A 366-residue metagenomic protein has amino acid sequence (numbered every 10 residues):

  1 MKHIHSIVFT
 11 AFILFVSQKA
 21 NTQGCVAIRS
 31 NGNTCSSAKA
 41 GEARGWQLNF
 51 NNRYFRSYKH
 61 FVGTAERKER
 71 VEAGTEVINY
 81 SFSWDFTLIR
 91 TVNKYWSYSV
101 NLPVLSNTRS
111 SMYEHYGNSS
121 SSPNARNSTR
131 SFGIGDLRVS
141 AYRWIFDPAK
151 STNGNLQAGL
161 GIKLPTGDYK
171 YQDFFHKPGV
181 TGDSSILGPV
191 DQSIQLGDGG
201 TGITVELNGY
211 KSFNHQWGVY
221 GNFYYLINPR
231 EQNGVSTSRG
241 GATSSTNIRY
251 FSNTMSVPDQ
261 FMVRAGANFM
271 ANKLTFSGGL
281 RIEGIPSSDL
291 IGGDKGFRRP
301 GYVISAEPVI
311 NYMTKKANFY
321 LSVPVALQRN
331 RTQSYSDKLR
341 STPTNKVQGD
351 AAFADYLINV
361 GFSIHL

Functional and structural regions predicted by a protein language model:
I4, G74-I145: Long, hydrophobic/aromatic-enriched structural stretches that serve as scaffold segments
S17-K19: N-terminal signal peptide c-region/cleavage motif recognized by signal peptidases
G24, S36-G45, S57-K59, Y95 (+6 more regions): Short loop/turn motifs that connect adjacent beta-strands in outer-membrane beta-barrel proteins
K39, F50-N52, F86-R90, V100 (+9 more regions): Residues on the lipid-exposed face of transmembrane beta-strands in outer-membrane beta-barrel proteins
R44, I78-W84, P123, S131-L137 (+7 more regions): Residues that define the transmembrane beta-barrel architecture of outer-membrane proteins
Y54-S83, S193: Surface-exposed strand-loop-strand hairpins of Gram-negative outer-membrane beta-barrel proteins
F61-G63, R70, L226, E231-L366: Outer membrane beta-barrel transmembrane domains
Y113-T254: Outer-membrane pore/translocation modules
